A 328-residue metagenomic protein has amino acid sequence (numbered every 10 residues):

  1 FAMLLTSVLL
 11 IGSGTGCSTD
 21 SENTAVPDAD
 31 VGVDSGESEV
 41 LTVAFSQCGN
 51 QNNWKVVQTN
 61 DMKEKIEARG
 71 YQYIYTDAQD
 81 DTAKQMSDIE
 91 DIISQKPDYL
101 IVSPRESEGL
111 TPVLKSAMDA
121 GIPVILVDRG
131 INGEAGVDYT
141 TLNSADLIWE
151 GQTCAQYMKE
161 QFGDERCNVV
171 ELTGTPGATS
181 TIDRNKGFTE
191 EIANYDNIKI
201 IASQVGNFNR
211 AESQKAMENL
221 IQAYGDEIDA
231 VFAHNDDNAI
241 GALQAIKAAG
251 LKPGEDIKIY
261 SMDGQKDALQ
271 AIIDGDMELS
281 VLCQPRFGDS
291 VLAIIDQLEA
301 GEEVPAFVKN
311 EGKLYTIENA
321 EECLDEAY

Functional and structural regions predicted by a protein language model:
G12-P27, V31: Bacterial lipoprotein signal-peptidase II cleavage site
A25-G32, E39-L41, L172-S180, E191-I192 (+1 more regions): Hinge/cleft segment of the Venus flytrap/periplasmic-binding protein
L41-R69, Y73-P97, S103-S107, L172-D183 (+2 more regions): Extracytoplasmic "Venus flytrap"
V43, Q85, L142-N168, R210-Q214 (+2 more regions): Hydrophobic alpha-helical segments within soluble ligand-binding/sensing domains
W54-Y71, E150-C154, T179-I198, E212 (+2 more regions): Short, solvent-exposed amphipathic alpha-helices that sit in or adjacent to ligand/effector-binding or catalytic
D77, G133-Y157, E171-L172, S203 (+1 more regions): Short beta-strand elements at the ligand-binding edges of bilobed clamshell
V102-D119, F188, I201-A202, G206-Q270: Hydrophobic alpha-helical
E108, P112-W149, N168, Q265-I273 (+2 more regions): Flexible loop/hinge segments that line or gate small-molecule binding clefts
